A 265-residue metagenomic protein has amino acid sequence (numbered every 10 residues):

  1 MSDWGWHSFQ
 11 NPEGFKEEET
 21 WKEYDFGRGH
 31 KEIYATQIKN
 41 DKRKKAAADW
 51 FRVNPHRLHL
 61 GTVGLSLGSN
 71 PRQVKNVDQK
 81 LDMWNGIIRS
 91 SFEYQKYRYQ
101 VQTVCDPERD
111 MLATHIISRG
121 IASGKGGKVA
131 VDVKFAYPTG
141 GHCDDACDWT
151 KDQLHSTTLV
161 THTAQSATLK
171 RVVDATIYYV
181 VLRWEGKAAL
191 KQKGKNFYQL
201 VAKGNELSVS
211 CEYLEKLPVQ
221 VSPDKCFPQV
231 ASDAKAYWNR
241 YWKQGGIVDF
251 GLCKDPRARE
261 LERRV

Functional and structural regions predicted by a protein language model:
M1-V265: Acidic/polar, glycine-enriched structural segments that form the non-catalytic walls/loops of the carbohydrate-binding
